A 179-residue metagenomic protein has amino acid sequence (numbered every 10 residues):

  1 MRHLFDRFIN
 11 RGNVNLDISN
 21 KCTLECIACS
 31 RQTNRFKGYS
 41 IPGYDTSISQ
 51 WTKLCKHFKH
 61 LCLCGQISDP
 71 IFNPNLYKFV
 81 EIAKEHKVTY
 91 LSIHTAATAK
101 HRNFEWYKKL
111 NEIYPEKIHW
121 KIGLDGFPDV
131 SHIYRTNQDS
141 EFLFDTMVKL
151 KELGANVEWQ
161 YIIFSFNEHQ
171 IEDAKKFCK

Functional and structural regions predicted by a protein language model:
M1-H119, I133-E141, D145, L153: Conserved alpha-helical substructure of the radical SAM core
L24, D129, V157: Glycine-centered loop/turn positions within well-structured domains that cap or flank conserved ligand/cofactor-binding
Q66, A96-T98, D125-F127, I162-F164: Active-site beta-loop-alpha junctions enriched in small/polar residues
F79-A83, H119, E168-K179: Short, electropositive alpha-helical surface patch
L91, M147-Q170: Conserved strand-turn element in the central/C-terminal portion of the radical SAM core barrel that lines
W120-L124: Conserved phosphate-donor/acceptor-positioning beta-strand/loop module used by diverse small-molecule
F127-V130, D139-F142, Q170: Short phosphate-engaging motifs
